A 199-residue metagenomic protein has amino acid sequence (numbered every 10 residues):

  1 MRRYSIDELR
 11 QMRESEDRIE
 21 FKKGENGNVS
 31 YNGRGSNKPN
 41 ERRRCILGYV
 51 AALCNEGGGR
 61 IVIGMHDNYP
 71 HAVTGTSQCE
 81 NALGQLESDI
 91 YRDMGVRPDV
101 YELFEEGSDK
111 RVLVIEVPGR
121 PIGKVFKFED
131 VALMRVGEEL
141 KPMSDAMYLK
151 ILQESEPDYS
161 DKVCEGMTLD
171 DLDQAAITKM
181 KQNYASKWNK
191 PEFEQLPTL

Functional and structural regions predicted by a protein language model:
M1-L199: Conserved N-terminal catalytic/coupling substructures associated with nucleotide/phosphate chemistry
